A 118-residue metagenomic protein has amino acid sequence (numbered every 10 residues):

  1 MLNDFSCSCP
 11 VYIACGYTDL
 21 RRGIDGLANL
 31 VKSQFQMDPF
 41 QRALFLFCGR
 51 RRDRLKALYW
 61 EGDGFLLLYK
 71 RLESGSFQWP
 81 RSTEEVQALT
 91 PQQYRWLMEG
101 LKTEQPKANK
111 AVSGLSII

Functional and structural regions predicted by a protein language model:
M1-I118: Polybasic/polar functional segments that serve as interface/processing modules
